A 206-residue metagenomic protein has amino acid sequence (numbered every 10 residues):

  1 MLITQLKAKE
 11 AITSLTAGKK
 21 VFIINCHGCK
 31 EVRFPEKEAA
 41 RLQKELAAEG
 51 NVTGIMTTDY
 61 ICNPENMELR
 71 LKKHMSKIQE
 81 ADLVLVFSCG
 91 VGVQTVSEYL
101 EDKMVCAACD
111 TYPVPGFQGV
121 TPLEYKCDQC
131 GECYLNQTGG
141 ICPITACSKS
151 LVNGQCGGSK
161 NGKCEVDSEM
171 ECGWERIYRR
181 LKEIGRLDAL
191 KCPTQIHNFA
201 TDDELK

Functional and structural regions predicted by a protein language model:
M1-C62, L71-V84, S97-Q137, I141-K206: Iron-sulfur (Fe-S) cluster-binding modules
V86-G90: N-terminal glycine-rich "phosphate-gripper" loop used for MgATP/nucleotide binding and carboxylate activation
G92-T95: Short, well-ordered alpha-helical microsegments
